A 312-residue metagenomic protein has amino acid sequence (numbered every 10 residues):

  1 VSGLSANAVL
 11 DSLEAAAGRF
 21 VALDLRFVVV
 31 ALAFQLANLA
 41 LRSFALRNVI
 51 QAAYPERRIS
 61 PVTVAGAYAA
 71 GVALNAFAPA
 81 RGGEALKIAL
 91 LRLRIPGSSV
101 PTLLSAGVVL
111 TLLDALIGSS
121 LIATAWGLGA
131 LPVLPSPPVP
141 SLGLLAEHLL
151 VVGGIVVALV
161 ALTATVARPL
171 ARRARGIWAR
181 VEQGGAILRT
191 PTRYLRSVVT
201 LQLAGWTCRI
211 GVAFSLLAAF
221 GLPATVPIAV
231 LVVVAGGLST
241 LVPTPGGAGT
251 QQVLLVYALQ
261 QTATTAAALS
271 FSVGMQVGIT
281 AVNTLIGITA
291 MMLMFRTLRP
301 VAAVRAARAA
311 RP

Functional and structural regions predicted by a protein language model:
V1-A69, G127-L241, A267-S270, M275-P312: Predominantly cytoplasmic-facing regulatory/coupling regions of multi-pass membrane proteins
A53-Y54, L93-I95, F220-G221, L259-A263: Short helix-loop-helix connector
P61-G66, E84, P96-T111, A263-G274: Membrane-interface alpha-helices at helix entry/exit sites of multi-pass transporters
T63-L93: Hydrophobic, aromatic-rich membrane-embedded alpha-helical segments
A70-A78, P101-W126, S270-I286: Membrane-embedded alpha-helical segments of transport systems, primarily multispan ion/solute transporters
G71-P79, L231-Q252: Transmembrane alpha-helix interface/packing and boundary motifs in multi-pass membrane proteins, characterized by
G82-R94, P245-Q260: Re-entrant/interfacial helical elements at transmembrane boundaries that shape and gate the permeation pathway
